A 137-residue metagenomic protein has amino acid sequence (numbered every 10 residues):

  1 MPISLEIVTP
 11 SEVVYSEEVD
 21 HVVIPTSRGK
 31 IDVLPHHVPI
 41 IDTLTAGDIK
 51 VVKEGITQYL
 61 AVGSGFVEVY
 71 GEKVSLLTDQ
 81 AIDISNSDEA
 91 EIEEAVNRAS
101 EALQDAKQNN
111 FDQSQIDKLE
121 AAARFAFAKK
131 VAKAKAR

Functional and structural regions predicted by a protein language model:
M1-E54: A positional/architectural concept
E6, V23, D32, A61 (+2 more regions): Conserved beta-strand segments that form the floor/walls of ligand-binding pockets within enzyme and binding domains
Y15-E17, A61, N86: Short acidic, gly/pro-rich beta-turn/loop elements at beta-sheet edges and active-site/ligand-binding grooves
D42-A46, V62-G63, V69-G71: Conserved metal-binding segment of the jelly-roll/cupin
K50-V67: Helix-adjacent hinge/juxtasegments
E54, A81, Q108: Generic anion/oxyanion-binding catalytic loop in active/binding sites
F66-V96: Short, exposed interaction patches on small structured surface elements
S85-R137: Acidic/glycine-rich phosphate/pyrophosphate-binding loops and surrounding catalytic core that coordinate Mg2+
